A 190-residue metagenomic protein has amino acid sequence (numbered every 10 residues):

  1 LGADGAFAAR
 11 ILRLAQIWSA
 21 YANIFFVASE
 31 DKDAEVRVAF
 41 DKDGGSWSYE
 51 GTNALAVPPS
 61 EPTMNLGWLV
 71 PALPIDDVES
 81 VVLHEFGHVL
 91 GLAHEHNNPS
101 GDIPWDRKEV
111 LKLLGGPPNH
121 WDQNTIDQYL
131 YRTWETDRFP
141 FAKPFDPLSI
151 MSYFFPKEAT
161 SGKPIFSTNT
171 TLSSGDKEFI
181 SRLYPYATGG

Functional and structural regions predicted by a protein language model:
L1-G190: Zinc-dependent metalloendopeptidases
